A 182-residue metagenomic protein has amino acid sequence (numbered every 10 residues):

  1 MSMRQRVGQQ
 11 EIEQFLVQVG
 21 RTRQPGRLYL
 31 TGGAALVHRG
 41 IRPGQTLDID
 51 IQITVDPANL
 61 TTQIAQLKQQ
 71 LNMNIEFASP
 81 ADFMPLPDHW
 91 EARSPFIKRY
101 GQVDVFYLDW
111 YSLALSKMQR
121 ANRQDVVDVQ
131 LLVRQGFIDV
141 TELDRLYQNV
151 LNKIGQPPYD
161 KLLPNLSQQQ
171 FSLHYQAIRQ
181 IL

Functional and structural regions predicted by a protein language model:
M1-L182: Compositionally biased terminal segments of proteins
